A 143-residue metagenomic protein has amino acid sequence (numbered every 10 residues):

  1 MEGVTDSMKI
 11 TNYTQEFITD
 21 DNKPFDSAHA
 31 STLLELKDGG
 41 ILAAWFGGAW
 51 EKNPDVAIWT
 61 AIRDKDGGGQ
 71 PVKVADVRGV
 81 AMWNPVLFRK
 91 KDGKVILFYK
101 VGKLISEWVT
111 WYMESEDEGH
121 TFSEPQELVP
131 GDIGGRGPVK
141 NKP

Functional and structural regions predicted by a protein language model:
M1-P143: Asp-box/BNR beta-propeller blade signature and adjacent active/binding-site loops in extracellular glycan-interacting
